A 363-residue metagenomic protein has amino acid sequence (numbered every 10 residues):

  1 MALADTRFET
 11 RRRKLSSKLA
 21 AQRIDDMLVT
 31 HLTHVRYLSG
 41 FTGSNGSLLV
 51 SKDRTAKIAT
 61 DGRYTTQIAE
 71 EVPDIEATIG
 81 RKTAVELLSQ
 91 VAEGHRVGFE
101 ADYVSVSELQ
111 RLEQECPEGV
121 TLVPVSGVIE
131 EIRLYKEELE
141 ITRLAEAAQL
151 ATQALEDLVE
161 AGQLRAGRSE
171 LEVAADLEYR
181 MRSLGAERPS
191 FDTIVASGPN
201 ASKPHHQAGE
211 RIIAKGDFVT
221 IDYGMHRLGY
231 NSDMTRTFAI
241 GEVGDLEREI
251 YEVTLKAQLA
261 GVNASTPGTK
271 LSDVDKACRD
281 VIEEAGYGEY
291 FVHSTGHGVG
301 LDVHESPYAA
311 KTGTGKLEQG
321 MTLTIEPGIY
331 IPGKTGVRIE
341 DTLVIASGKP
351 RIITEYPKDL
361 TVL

Functional and structural regions predicted by a protein language model:
M1-L363: Active-site neighborhoods and metal-handling regions in enzymes and metal-associated proteins
